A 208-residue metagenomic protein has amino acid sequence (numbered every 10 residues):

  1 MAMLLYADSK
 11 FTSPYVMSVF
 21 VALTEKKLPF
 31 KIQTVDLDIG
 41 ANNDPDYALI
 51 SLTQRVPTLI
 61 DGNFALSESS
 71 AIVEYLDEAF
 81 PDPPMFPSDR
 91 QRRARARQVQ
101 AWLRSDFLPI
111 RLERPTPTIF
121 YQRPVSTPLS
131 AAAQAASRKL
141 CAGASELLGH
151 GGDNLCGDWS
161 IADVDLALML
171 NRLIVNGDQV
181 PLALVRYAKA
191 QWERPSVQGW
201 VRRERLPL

Functional and structural regions predicted by a protein language model:
M1-L129: GST-like domain detector, emphasizing the conserved glutathione-binding G-site in the N-terminal thioredoxin-like
K31, P181, G199-W200: A local structural micro-motif
L37-D38, Y187, R205-L206: Conserved beta-strand edge residues that scaffold enzyme active sites
L49, E193, R202: Phosphate-coordinating loops and pocket residues in cytosolic domains that bind phosphorylated ligands
A79, V99, N176, R203-E204: Residue-level signal for well-ordered alpha-helical positions
L103-E193: GST-like fold's C-terminal all-alpha helical module
W200-L208: Terminal-tail/helix-coil boundary detector
